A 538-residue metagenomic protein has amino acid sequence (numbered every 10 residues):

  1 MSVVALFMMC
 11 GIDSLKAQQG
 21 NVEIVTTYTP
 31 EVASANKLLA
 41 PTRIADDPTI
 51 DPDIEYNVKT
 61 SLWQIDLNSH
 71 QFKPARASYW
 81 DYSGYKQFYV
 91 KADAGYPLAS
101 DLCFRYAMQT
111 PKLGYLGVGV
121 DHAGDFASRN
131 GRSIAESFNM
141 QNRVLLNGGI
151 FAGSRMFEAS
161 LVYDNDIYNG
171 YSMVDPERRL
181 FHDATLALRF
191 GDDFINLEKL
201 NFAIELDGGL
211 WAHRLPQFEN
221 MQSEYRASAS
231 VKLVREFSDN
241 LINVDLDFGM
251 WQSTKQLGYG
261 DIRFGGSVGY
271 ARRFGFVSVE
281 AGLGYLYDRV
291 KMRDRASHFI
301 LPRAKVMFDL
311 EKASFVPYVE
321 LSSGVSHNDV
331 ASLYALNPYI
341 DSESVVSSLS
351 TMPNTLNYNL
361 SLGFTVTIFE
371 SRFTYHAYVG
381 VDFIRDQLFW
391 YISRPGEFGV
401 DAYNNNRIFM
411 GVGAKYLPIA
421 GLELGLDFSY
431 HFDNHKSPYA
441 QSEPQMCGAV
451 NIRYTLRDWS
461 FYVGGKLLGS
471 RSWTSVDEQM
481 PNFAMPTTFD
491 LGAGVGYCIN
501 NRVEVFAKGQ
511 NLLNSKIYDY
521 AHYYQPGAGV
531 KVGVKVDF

Functional and structural regions predicted by a protein language model:
I12-D81: Sec-dependent signal peptide cleavage junction
I50-H70, P74-Y96, K112-V120, E198-L206 (+1 more regions): Transmembrane beta-strand segments of Gram-negative outer membrane beta-barrel proteins
Q71-P74, D81-R132, E136-V144, S154-R155 (+1 more regions): Outer-membrane beta-barrel translocator/receptor signature
S78-Y85, T110-L113, F151-M156, D193-F202 (+7 more regions): Short loop/turn motifs that connect adjacent beta-strands in outer-membrane beta-barrel proteins
G84-Y96, L102, V120-G124, F202-A212 (+5 more regions): Transmembrane beta-strand segments that form the barrel wall of outer-membrane beta-barrel proteins
Y85, V90-D93, K291-F538: Exposed, low-structure sequence patches enriched in small/polar residues
K91-C103, K112, E136-M140, F218-S223 (+5 more regions): Solvent-exposed loop/turn segments connecting transmembrane beta-strands in outer-membrane beta-barrel proteins
D125-L145, F157-N201, E205-R226, S253-K255 (+1 more regions): Flexible loop and strand-edge segments within Gram-negative outer membrane beta-barrel domains
